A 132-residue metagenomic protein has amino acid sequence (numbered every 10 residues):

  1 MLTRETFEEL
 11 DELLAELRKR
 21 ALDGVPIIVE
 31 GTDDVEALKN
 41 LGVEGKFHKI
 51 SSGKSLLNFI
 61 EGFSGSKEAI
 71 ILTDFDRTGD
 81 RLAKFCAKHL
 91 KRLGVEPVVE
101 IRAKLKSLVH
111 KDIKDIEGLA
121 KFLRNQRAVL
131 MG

Functional and structural regions predicted by a protein language model:
M1-P26, T32, E36, F59-I60: Phosphate-handling DNA/RNA-contact segment within nucleic-acid enzymes
P26-I27, I70: Short glycine-rich phosphate-binding loop at a beta-alpha junction
T32, A37-L41, K46, I50-G132: TOPRIM fold recognition
